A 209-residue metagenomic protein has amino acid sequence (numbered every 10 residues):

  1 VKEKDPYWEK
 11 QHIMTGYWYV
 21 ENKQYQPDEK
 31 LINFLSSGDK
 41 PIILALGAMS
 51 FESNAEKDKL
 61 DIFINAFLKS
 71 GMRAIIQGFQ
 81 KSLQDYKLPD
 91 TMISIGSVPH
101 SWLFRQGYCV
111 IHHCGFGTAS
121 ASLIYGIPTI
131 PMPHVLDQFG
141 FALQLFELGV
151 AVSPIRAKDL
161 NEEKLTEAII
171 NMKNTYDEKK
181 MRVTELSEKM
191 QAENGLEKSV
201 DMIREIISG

Functional and structural regions predicted by a protein language model:
V1-C109: Donor-nucleotide binding loops and adjacent catalytic segments primarily of GT-B fold Leloir glycosyltransferases
T15, I95, M132, P154-I155: Hydrophobic residues at beta-strand termini and immediately following loops that shape nucleotide-binding pockets
Y17-V20, P99-H100, H134-D137, A157-D159: Short, acidic/turn-prone active-site loops that include or flank metal/cofactor- and phosphate-binding residues
K30-L31, V98-P99, G117, N161-K164: Short acidic active-site motifs
D90, Y125-G126, F146-A151: Acidic, glycine-centered active-site loop in nucleotide-sugar glycosyltransferases
I95-Q144: A donor-sugar binding/catalytic signature common to diverse glycosyltransferases and related nucleotide-sugar
L136-A168: Change "using UDP/GDP/dTDP sugars" to "using nucleotide sugars
E162-G209: C-terminal amphipathic helix plus adjacent low-complexity, charged tail appended to glycosyltransferase catalytic
